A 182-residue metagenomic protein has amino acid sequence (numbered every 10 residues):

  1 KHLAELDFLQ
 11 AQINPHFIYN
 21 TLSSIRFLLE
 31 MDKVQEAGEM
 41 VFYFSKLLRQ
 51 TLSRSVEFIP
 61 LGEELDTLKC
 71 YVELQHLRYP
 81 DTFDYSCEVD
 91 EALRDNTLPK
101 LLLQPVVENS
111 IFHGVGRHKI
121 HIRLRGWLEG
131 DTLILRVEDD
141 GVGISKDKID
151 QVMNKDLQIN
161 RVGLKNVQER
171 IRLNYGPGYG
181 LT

Functional and structural regions predicted by a protein language model:
K1-T182: Two-component histidine phosphotransfer core
